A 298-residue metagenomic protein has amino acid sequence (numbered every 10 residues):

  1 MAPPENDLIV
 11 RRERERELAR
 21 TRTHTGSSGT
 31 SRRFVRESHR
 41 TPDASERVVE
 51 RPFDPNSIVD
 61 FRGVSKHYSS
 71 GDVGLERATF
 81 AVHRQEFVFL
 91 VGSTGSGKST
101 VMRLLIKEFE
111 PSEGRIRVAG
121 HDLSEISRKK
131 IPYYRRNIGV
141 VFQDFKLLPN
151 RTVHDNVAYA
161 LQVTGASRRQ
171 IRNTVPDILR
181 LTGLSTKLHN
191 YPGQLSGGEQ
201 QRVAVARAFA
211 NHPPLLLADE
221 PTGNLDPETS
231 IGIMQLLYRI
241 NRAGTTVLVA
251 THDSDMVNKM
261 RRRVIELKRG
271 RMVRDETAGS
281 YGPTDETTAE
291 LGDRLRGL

Functional and structural regions predicted by a protein language model:
I106: Helix-to-loop junction immediately C-terminal to a conserved catalytic motif
G114-D122: Conserved ABC transporter NBD signature motif
L123-G139, R168, I240-R242, P283-E286: ABC ATPase NBD coupling module
R151-A158: Short coil-to-helix segment of the ABC ATPase nucleotide-binding domain corresponding to the Q-loop/switch region
Y191-L195, E199-Q201: Conserved ABC ATPase signature
H212: Conserved catalytic motifs of ABC-family nucleotide-binding domains
L216-D219: Catalytic Walker B motif of ABC-type/P-loop ATPase nucleotide-binding domains
